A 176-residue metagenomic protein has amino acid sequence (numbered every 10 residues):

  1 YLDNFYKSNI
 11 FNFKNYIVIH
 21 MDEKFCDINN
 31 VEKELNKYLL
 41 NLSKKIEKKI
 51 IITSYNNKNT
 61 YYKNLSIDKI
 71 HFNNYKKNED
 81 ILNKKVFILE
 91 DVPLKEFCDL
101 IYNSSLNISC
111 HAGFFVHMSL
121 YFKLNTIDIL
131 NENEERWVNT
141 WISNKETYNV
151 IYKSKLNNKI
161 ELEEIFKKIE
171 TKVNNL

Functional and structural regions predicted by a protein language model:
Y1, V92-F97, S154-L162: A short acidic, often aromatic-flanked loop/helix-cap motif at beta-alpha or helix-coil junctions that lines enzyme
Y1-Y16, D27: A nucleotide-sugar donor-handling region in carbohydrate enzymes
N9, I46, E79, V173-L176: Short, flexible helical or helix-coil boundary motifs
V18-E23, S54-Y55: Short loop/turn segments at strand-loop or loop-helix junctions that form parts of catalytic or ligand-binding pockets
K24-K33: A short, glycine/small-residue-rich beta-strand->loop->alpha-helix junction that serves as a flexible
E34-R136: Donor-binding and catalytic core of enzymes assembling or modifying cell-surface/extracellular glycoconjugates
V116-L176: Nucleotide-sugar donor-binding patch of glycosyltransferase catalytic domains
